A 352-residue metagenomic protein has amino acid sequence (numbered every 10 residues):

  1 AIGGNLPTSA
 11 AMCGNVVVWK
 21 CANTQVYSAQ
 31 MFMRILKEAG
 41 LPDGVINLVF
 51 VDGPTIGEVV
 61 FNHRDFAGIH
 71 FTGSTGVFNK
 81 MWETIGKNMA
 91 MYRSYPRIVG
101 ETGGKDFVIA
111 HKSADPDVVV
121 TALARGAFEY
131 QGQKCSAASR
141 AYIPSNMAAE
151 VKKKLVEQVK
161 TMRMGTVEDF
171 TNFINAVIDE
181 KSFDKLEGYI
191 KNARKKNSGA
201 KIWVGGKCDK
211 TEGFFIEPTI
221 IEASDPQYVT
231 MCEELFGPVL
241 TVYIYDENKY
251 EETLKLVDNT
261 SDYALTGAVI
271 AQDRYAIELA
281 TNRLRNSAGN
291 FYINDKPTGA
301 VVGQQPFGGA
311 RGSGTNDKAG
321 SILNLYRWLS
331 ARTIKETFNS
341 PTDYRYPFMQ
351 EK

Functional and structural regions predicted by a protein language model:
A1-D43, D117, K352: Conserved small-residue-rich beta-alpha loop and adjacent elements that most often cradle the phosphate/pyrophosphate
G4-T8, G57, L254: Generic hydrophobic/aromatic pocket-lining and core-packing "Φ" positions
W19-I35, L48-T55, K112-A114, Y245-E247: ATP-dependent adenylate-forming carboxylate-activation enzymes
I35-G40, N62-H63, G68, T75-P226 (+6 more regions): ALDH superfamily catalytic-core signature
N47-H70: A structured beta-alpha segment of the ubiquitous adenosine-cofactor-binding alpha/beta core
P238: Glycine-rich nucleotide-phosphate-binding loops and adjacent flexible coil segments
V301-V302, P306-L323: Conserved phosphate/anionic-ligand binding catalytic regions in large, soluble enzymes, centered on
